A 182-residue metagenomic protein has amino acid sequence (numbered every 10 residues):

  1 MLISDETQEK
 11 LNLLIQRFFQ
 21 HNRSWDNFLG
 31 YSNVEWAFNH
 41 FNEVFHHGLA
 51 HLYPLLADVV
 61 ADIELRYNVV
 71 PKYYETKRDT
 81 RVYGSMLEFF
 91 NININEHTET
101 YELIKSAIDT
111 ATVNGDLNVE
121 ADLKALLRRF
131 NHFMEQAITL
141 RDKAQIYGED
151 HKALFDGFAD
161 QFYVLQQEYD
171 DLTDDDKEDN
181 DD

Functional and structural regions predicted by a protein language model:
M1-D182: Iron-associated oxidoreductase/ferritin-like identity signal
